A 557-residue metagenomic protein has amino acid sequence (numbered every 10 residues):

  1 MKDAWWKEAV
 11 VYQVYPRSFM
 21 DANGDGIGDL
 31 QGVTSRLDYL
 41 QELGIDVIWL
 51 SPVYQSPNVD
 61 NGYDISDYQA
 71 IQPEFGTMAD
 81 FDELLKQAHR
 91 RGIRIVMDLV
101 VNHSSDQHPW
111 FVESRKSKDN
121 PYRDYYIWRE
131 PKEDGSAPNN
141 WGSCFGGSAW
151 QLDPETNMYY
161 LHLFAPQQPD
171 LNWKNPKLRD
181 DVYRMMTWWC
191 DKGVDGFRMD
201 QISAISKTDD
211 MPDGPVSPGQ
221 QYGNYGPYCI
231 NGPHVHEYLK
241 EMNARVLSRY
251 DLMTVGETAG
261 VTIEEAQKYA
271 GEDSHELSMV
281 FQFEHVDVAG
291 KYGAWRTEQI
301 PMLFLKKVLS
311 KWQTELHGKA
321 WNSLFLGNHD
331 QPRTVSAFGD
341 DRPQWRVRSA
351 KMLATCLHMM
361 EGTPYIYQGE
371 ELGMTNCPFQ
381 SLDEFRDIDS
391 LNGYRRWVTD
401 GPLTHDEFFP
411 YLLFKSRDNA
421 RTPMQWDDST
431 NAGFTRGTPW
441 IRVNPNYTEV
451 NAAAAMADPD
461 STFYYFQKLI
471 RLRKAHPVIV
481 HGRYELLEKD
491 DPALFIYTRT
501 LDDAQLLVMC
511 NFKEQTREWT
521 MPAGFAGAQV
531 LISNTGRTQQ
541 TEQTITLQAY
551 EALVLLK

Functional and structural regions predicted by a protein language model:
M1-K557: Active-site and adjacent substrate-binding regions of carbohydrate-active enzymes
